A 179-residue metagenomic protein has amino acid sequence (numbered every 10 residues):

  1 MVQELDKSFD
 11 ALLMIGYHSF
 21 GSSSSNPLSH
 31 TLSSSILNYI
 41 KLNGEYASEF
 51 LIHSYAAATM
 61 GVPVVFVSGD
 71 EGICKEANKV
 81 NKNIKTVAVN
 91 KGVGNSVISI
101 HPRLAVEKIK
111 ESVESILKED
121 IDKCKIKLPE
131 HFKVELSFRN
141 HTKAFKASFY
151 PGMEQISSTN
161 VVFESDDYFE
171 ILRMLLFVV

Functional and structural regions predicted by a protein language model:
M1-A47: Replace "Mg2+/Mn2+-dependent" with "divalent metal-dependent
Q3-K7, A56-T59, N78, I126-E130: Solvent-exposed alpha-helices and their adjacent loops that cap or buttress functional pockets in soluble metabolic
D10, M14-H18, V62, K79-N83 (+1 more regions): Generic secondary-structure signature for well-ordered alpha-helical cores
L12-G16, V67-S68, S137: Short beta-strand segments
H18, E71, K91-G94, F138-T142: Glycine-rich beta-alpha junction loops
S34-M60, F66-I73: Active-site glycine-rich loop that binds ribose-phosphate moieties when present
A58-V64, S68-S112: Active-site rim beta-loop-alpha module in soluble metabolic enzymes
A105, E111-V179: C-terminal accessory domains and tails appended to enzymatic cores
